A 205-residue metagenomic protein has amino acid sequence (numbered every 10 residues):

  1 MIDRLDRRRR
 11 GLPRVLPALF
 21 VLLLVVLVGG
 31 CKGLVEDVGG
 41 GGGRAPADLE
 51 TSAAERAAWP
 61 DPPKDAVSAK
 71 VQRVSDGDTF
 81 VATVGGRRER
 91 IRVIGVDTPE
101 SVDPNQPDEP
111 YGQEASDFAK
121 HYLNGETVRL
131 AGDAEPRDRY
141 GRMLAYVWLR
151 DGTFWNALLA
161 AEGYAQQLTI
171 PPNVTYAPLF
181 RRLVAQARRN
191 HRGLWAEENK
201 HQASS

Functional and structural regions predicted by a protein language model:
I2-S205: Small beta-barrel nucleic-acid-binding modules, primarily SNase/OB-fold domains and secondarily Tudor-like barrels
